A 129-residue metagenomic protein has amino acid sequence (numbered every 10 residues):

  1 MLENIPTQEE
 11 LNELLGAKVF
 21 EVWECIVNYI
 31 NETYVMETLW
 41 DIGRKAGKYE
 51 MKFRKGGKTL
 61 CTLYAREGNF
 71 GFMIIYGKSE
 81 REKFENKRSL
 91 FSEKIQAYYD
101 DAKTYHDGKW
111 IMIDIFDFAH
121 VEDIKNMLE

Functional and structural regions predicted by a protein language model:
M1-A46: Charge-rich, low-complexity N-terminal segments
M1-L2, K58-M73, M112-I115, M127-E129: Short, Lys/Arg-enriched charge-dense amphipathic segments
T7-E10, G77, T104, D114: Short, solvent-exposed coil/turn linker segments
K18-E21, C25, E67, A119 (+1 more regions): Generic recognition of short, well-ordered alpha-helical interface segments
G43-K103: Short, conserved beta-strand/beta-arch hydrophobic-aromatic motifs that form part of recognition grooves or interface
K94-E129: Well-ordered alpha/beta subsegment
